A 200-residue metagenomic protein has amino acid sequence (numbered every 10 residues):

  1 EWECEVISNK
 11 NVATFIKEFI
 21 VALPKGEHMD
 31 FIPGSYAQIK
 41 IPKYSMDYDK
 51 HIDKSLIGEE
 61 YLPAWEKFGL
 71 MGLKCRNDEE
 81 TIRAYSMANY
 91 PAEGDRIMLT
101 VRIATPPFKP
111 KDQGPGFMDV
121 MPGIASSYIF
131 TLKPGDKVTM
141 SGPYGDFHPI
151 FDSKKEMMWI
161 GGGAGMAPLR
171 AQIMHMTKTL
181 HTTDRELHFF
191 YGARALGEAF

Functional and structural regions predicted by a protein language model:
W2-P134, A193-A195: Ferredoxin-reductase
L73, T105-F200: FNR/FR-type flavoprotein reductase catalytic core
